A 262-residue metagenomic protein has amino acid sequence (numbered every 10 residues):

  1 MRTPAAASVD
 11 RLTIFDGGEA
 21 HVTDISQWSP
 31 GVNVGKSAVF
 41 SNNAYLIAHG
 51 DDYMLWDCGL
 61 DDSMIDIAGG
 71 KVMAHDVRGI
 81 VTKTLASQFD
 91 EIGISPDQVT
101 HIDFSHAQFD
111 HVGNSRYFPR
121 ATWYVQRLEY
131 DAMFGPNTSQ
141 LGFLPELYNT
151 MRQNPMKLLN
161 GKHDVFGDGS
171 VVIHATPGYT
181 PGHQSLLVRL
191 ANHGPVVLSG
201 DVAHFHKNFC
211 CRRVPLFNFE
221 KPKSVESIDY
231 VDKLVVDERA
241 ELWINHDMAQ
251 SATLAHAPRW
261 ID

Functional and structural regions predicted by a protein language model:
M1-K83, S87, Q98, H193-G200 (+1 more regions): Metallo-beta-lactamase
R2-T3, I80-Q98, R127-A175, K223-R239: Metallo-beta-lactamase
T13-F15, D103, Y124, K157-L159 (+2 more regions): Hydrophobic/aromatic beta-strand patches that form the interior of the parallel beta-sheet core in alpha/beta enzyme
I14, A44-A48, G161-A191: Core dinuclear metal-dependent hydrolase active-site scaffold
G18, C58-L60, A107, G178-T180 (+2 more regions): Active-site metal-binding loops of divalent metal-dependent hydrolases
H21, D62-M64, D131, H204-H206 (+1 more regions): Feature marks short, surface-exposed loop/turn motifs that line or immediately flank catalytic pockets and channel
G69-V125: Active-site metal-binding motif and surrounding structural segment of the metallo-beta-lactamase
H75-Q88, S185-L187, N192-D262: Cap/insert and terminal regions of metallo-dependent hydrolase folds
